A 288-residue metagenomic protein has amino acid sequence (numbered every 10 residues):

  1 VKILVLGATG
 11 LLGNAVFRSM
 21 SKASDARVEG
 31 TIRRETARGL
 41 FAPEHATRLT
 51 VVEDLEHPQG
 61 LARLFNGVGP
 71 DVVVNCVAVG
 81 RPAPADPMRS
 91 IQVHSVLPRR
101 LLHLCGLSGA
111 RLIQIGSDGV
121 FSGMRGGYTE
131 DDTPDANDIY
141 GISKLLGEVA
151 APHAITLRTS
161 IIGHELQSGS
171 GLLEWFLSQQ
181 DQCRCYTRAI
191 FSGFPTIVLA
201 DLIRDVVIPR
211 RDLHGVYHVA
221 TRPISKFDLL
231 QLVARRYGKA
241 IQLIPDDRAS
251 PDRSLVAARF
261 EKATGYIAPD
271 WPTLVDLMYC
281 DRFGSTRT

Functional and structural regions predicted by a protein language model:
V1-A23: N-terminal Rossmann NAD(P)H-binding glycine-rich loop of SDR-like oxidoreductase domains
V52-H94: NAD(P)H-binding glycine-rich loop region in Rossmannoid oxidoreductase-like domains and their noncatalytic homologs
V77, R99-D135: Conserved Rossmann-fold NAD(P)-dependent oxidoreductase catalytic core, especially the SDR/UDP-sugar
P82, Q114-G127, I139, L145 (+1 more regions): Conserved catalytic-site region of short-chain dehydrogenase/reductase
M88-R100, P134, D138, I142-L145: Glycine-rich NAD(P)-binding loop of the Rossmann-fold in SDR/ketoreductase-type enzymes
N137, V149-F191, I197-V198, R204-D205: NAD(P)-dependent short-chain dehydrogenase/reductase
L202-A258, T286-R287: Mid/C-terminal beta-alpha module of Rossmann-like enzyme folds, strongest in SDR-family dehydrogenases/epimerases
P269-T288: Amphipathic terminal alpha-helices
